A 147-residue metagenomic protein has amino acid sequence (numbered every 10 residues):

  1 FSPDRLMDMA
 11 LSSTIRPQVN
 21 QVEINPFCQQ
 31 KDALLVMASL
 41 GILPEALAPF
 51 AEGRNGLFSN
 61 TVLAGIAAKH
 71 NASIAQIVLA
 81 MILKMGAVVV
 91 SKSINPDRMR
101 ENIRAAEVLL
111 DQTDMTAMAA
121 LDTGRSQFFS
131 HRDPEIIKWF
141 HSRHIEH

Functional and structural regions predicted by a protein language model:
F1-H147: Beta/alpha (TIM)-barrel catalytic core signal, keyed to glycine-rich beta->alpha loops juxtaposed to Asp/Glu that bind
